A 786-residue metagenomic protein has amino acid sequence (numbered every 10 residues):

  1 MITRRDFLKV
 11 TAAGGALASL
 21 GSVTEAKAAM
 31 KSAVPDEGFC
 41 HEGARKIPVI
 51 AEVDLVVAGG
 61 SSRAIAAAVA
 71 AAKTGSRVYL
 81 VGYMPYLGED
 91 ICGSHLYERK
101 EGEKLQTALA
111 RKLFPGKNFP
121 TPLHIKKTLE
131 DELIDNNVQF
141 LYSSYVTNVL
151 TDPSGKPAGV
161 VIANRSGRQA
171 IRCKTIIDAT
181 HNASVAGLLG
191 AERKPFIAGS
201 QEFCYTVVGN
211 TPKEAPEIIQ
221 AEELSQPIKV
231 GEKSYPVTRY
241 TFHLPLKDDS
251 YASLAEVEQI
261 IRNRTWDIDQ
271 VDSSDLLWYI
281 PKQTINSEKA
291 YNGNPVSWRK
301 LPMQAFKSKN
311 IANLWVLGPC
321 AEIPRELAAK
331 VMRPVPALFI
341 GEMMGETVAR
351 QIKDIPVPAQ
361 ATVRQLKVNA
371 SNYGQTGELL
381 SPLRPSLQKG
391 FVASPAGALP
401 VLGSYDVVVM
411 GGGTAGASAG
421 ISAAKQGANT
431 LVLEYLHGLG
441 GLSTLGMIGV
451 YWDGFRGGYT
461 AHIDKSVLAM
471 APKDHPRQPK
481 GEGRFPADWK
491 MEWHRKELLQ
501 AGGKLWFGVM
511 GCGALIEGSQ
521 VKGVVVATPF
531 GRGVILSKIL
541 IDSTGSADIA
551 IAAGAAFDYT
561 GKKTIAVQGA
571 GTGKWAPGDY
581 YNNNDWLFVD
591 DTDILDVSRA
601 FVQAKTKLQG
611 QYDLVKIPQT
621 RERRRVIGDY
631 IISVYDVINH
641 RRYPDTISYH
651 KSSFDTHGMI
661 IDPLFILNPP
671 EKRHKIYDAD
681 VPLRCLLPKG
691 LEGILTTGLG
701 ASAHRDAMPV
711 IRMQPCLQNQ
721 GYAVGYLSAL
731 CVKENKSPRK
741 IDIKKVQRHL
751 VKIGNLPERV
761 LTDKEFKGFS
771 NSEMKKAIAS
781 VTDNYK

Functional and structural regions predicted by a protein language model:
M1-I2: Secretory targeting signals
D6-A28: N-terminal export signals
S22-D54, G60, R364: C-terminal segment of N-terminal export signals and the immediately downstream linker at the start of the mature
A44, A70, S76-R77, V81-G155 (+14 more regions): Conserved N-terminal/central alpha/beta ligand/cofactor-binding core
K46-I47, D90, G102-E103, F119 (+12 more regions): Flavin (FAD/FMN)-binding glycine-rich loop and adjacent Rossmann-like elements that form
I50-S61, L402-G413: Beta1/beta-strand and adjacent pyrophosphate-binding region of the FAD-binding site in flavoprotein oxidoreductases
V53, T74-R77, N136-V138, A312 (+6 more regions): Loop/turn elements at helix/coil->beta-strand transitions in domains of secreted/extracellular proteins
A64, G416: N-terminal Rossmann-fold NAD(P) dinucleotide-binding loop
